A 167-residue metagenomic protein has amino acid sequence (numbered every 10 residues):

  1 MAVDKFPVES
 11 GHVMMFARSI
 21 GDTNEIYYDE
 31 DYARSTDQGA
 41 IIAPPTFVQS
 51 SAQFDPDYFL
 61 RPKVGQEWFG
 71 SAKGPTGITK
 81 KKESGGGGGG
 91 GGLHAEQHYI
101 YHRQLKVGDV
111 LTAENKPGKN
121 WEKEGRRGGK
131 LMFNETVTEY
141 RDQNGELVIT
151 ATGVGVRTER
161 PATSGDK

Functional and structural regions predicted by a protein language model:
M1, L93-K167: HotDog/MaoC-like acyl-thioester-processing domains
M1-E96, A162-K167: Hot-dog-fold acyl-thioester-processing enzymes
